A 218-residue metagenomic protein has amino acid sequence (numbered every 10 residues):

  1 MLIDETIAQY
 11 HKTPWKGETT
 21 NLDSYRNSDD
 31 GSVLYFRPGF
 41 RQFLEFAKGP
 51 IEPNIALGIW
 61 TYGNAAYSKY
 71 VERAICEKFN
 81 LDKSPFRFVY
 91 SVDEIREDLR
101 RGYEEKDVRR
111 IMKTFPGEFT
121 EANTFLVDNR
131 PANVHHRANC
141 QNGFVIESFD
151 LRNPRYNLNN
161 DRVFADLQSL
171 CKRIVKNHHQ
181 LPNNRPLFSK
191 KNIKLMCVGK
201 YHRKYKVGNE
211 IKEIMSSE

Functional and structural regions predicted by a protein language model:
M1-R101, L195-V198, K212, E218: Alpha-helical substrate-recognition element adjacent to the catalytic core
A66-E218: C-terminal cap/substrate-recognition subdomain and adjoining C-terminal extension of metal-dependent phosphatase-like
